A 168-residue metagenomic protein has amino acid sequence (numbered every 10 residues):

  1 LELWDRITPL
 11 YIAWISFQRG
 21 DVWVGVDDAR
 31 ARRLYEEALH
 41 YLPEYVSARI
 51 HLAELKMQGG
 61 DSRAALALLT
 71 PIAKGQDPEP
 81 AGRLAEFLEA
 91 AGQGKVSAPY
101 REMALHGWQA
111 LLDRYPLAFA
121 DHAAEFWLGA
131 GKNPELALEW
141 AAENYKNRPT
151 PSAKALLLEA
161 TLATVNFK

Functional and structural regions predicted by a protein language model:
L1-I12, G107-R114: Flexible helix-coil transition and linker loops at the boundaries of alpha-helical arrays
I12, Y45, D77-E79, T150-P151: Residue-level recognition of tetratricopeptide repeat
I15, A48, P80, R114 (+1 more regions): TPR alpha-solenoid repeat register
S16-Q18, H51, R83, L156-L157: Canonical tetratricopeptide repeat
D21, E54, E86-F87, E125-F126 (+1 more regions): Residue-level recognition of tetratricopeptide repeat
G25-V26, G59, A91, A130-G131 (+1 more regions): Structural motif corresponding to the intra-repeat A-B loop/turn of tetratricopeptide repeats
